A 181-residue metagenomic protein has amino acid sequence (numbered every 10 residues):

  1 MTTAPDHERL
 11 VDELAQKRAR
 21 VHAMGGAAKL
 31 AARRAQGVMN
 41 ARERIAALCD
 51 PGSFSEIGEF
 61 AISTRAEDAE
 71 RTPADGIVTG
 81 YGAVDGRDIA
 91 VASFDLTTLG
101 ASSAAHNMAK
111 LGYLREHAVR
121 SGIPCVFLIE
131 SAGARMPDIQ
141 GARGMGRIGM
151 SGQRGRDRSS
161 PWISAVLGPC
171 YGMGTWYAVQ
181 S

Functional and structural regions predicted by a protein language model:
M1-S164, P169, M173-T175, Q180-S181: Terminal-region recognition feature
